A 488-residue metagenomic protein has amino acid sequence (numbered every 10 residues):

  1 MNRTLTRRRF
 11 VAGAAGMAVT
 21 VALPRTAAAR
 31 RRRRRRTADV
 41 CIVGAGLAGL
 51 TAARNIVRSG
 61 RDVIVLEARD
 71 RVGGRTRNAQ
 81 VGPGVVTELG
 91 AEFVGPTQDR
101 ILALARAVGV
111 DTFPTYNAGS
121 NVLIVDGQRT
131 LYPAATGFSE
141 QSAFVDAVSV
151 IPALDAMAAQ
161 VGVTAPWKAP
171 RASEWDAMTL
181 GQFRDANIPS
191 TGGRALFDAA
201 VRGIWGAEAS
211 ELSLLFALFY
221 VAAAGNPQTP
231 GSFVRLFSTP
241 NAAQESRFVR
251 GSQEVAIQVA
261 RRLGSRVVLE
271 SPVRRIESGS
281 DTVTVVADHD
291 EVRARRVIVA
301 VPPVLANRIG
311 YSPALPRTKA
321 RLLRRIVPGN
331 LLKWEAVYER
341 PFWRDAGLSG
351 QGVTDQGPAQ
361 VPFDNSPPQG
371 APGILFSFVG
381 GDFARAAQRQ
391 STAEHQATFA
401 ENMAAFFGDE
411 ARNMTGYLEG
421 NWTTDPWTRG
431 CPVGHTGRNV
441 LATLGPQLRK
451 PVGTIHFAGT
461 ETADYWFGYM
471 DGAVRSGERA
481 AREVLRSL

Functional and structural regions predicted by a protein language model:
M1-M17: N-terminal secretory signal peptides and thylakoid transit peptides that target proteins across membranes
V40-I64: N-terminal Rossmann-like FAD-binding beta1-loop-alpha1 element of flavoenzymes
V57-N78: Glycine-rich FAD pyrophosphate-binding loop
S59, P133-A134, T282, A300 (+4 more regions): Conserved flavin/dinucleotide-binding core of flavoenzymes
R71-E92: Conserved N-terminal glycine-rich FAD pyrophosphate-binding loop of Rossmann-like flavoproteins
V85-A156: Dinucleotide-binding Rossmann-like beta1-alpha1 core, especially the glycine-rich loop that anchors the ADP
G162-S271, S280-T282, A300, G310 (+2 more regions): Active-site/ligand-binding neighborhood in enzyme catalytic cores
S278, A287-D345: Central helical "cap/lid" subdomain
